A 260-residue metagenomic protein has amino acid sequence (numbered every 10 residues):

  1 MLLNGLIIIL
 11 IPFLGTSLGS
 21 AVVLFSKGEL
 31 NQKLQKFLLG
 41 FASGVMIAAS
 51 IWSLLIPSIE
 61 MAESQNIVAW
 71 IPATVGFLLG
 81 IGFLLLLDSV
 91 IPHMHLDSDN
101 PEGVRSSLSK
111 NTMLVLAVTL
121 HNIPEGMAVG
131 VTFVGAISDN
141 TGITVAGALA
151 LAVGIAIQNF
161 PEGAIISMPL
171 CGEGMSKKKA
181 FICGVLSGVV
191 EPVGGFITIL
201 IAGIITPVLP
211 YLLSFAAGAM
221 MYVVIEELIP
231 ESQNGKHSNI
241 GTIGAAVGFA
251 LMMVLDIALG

Functional and structural regions predicted by a protein language model:
M1-G260: Intrinsically disordered, metal-sensing/regulatory segments
